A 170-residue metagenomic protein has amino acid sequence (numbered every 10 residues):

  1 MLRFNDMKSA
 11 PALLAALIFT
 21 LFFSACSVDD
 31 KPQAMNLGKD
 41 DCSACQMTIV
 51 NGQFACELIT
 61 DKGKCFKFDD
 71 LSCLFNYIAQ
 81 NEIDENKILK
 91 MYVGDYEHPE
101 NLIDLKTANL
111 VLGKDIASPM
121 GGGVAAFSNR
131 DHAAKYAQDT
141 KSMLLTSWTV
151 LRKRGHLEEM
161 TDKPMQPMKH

Functional and structural regions predicted by a protein language model:
L2-L14: Bacterial N-terminal signal peptides that target proteins for export
F22-A25: C-terminal motif of bacterial Sec signal peptides marking the signal peptidase cleavage site
S27-D29: Bacterial signal peptide processing site
G38: Short metal-coordination and nucleic-acid-contact micro-motifs, chiefly zinc-binding Cys/His arrays
D41-Q80: Post-signal-peptide N-terminal segment of Sec-exported extracytoplasmic proteins
K67, C73, A79-G94, E100-L102: Mid-length scaffold segments of soluble, non-membrane domains
L89-T161: Thiol/selenol-based redox catalytic cores and closely related redox-interacting motifs
M168-H170: Short, solvent-exposed mixed-charge patches
